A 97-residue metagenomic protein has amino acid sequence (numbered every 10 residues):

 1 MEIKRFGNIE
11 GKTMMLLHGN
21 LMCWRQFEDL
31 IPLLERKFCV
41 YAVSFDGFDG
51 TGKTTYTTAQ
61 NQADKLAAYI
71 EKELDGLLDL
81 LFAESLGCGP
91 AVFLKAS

Functional and structural regions predicted by a protein language model:
F6-G52: Conserved HGGG/HGGXW glycine-rich cap/lid loop of the alpha/beta-hydrolase fold
D29, K65, P90: Short Gly/charged-rich anion-binding patches and loops
I31, I70, A91-K95: A conserved amphipathic alpha-helix that caps or lines the catalytic cleft of carbohydrate- and lipid-modifying enzymes
I31-L34, T57-A59, S97: Glycine-rich, phosphate-binding/catalytic loops in enzymes
R36, K72-D75, A96-S97: Secondary-structure boundary motif
Y41-F82: Active-site loop/oxyanion-hole signature of alpha/beta-hydrolase fold enzymes
L77-S97: Conserved hydrolase catalytic core segment
